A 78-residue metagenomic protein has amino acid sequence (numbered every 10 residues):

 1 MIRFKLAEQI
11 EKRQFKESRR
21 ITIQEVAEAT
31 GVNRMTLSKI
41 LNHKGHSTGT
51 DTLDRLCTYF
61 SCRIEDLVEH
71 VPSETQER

Functional and structural regions predicted by a protein language model:
M1-E25: A short, Lys/Arg-rich alpha-helix, primarily the initiator
E11, N42, P72: Residue-level detection of the helix-turn-helix DNA-binding "recognition helix"
I21, T48-D51: Residue-level signal for the short linker/turn that defines the boundary of a DNA-recognition helix
G31-S47: Recognition helix of helix-turn-helix/homeodomain-like DNA-binding domains that insert into the DNA major groove
K39, V68-R78: Short, charged recognition helix plus adjacent turn of helix-turn-helix-like nucleic-acid-binding domains
D51-D66: DNA major-groove recognition helix of helix-turn-helix/homeodomain DNA-binding modules
